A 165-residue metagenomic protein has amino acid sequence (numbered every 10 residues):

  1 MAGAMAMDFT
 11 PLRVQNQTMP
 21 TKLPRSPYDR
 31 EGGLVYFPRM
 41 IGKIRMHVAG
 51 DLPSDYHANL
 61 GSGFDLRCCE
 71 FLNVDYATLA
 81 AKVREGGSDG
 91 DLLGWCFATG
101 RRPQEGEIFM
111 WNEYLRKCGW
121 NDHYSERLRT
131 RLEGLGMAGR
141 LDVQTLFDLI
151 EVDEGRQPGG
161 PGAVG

Functional and structural regions predicted by a protein language model:
A2-D8: Acidic, Ala/Val/Gly-enriched low-complexity intrinsically disordered segments
F9-A58, N112-G165: Polar/charged low-complexity regulatory segments
V35, G63, V74, G87 (+3 more regions): Short coil/turn linker and secondary-structure boundary residues
P53-A98: Amphipathic alpha-helical packing elements
L66, Y76-E85, F109-N112, L146-G155: Short alpha-helical interface patches
D89-R116, W120-D122: An exposed acidic His-Trp-rich patch
